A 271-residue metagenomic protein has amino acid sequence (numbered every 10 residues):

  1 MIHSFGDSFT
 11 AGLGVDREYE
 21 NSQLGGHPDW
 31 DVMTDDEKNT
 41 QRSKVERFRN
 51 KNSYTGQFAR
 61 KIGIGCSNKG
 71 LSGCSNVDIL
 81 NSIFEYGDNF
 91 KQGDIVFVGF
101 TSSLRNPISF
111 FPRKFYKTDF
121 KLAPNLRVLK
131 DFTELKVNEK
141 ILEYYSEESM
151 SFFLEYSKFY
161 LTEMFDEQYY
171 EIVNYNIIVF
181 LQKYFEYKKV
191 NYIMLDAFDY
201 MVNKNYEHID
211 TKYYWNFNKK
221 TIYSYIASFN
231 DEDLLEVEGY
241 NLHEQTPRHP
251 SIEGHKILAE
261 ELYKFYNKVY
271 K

Functional and structural regions predicted by a protein language model:
M1-D78, D88-N89, I257: Serine-esterase "nucleophile elbow" of acetyl-processing enzymes
F84-K271: Alpha-helical cap/lid subdomain in secreted, periplasmic, or secretory-pathway luminal O-acyl-processing enzymes
